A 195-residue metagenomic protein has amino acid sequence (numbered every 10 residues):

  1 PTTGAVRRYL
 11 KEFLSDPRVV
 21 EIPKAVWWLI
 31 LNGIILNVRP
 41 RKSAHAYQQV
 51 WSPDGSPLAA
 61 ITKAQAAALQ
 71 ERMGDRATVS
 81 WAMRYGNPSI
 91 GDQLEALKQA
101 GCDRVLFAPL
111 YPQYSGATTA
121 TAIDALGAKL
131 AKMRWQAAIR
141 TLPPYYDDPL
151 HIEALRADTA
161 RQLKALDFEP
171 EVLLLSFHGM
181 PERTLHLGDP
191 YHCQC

Functional and structural regions predicted by a protein language model:
P1-C195: Active-site-proximal alpha-helix that buttresses catalytic centers in soluble enzyme cores
